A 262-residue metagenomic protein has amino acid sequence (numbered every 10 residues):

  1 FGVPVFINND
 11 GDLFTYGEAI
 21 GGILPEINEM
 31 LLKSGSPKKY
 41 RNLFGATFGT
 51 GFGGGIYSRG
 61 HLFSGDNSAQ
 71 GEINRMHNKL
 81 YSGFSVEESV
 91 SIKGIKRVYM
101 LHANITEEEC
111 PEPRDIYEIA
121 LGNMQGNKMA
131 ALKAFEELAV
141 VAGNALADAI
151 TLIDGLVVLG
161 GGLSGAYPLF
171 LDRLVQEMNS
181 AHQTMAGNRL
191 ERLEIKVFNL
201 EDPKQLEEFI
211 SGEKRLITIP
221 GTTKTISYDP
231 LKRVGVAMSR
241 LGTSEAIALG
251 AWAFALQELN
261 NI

Functional and structural regions predicted by a protein language model:
F1-F84, S89, S244-I262: Phosphate-binding/catalytic loop of phosphoryl-transfer enzymes
F1-G2, L32-S36, N78-I262: ATP-binding/phosphotransfer module of carbohydrate and carboxylate kinases, centering on a glycine-rich
